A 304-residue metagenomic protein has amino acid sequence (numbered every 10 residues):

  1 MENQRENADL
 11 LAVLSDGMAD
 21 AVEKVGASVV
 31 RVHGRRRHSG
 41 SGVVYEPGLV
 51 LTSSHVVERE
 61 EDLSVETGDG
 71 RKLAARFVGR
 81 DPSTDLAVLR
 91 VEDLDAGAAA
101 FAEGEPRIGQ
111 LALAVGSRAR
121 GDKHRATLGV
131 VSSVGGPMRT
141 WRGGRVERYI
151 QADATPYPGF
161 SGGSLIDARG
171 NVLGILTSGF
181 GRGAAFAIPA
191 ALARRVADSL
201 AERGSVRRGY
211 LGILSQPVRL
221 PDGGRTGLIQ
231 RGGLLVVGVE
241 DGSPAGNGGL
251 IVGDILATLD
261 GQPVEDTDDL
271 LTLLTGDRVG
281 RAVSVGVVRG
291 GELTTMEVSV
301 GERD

Functional and structural regions predicted by a protein language model:
M1-N3, N7-L10, D20, S54 (+3 more regions): C-terminal recognition in membrane/secretory proteostasis and scaffolding
M1-V29, R36-R37, L49-L51, D62 (+5 more regions): N-terminal targeting leaders that route proteins to membranes or the secretory/organellar pathways
V13-A21, S28-P47, S53, R71-A74 (+4 more regions): A conserved glycine-rich beta-strand in the N-terminal activation segment of trypsin-fold
D20-A21, R76-V78, E92-D122, T155-Y157 (+3 more regions): Active-site substrate-binding loop(s) of clan PA
G26-S28, A87, V91-A99, R125-G183 (+2 more regions): Active-site region of chymotrypsin-like
A27-V32, G42, G48, T52 (+16 more regions): Terminal peptide-recognition signature
Y45, V57-E58, P106, I166 (+2 more regions): Short, well-ordered loop/turn sites that connect or cap secondary structure elements
R59-F77, L94, R107-A114, H124-R139 (+4 more regions): Beta-strand/loop subdomains of soluble extracytoplasmic proteins
